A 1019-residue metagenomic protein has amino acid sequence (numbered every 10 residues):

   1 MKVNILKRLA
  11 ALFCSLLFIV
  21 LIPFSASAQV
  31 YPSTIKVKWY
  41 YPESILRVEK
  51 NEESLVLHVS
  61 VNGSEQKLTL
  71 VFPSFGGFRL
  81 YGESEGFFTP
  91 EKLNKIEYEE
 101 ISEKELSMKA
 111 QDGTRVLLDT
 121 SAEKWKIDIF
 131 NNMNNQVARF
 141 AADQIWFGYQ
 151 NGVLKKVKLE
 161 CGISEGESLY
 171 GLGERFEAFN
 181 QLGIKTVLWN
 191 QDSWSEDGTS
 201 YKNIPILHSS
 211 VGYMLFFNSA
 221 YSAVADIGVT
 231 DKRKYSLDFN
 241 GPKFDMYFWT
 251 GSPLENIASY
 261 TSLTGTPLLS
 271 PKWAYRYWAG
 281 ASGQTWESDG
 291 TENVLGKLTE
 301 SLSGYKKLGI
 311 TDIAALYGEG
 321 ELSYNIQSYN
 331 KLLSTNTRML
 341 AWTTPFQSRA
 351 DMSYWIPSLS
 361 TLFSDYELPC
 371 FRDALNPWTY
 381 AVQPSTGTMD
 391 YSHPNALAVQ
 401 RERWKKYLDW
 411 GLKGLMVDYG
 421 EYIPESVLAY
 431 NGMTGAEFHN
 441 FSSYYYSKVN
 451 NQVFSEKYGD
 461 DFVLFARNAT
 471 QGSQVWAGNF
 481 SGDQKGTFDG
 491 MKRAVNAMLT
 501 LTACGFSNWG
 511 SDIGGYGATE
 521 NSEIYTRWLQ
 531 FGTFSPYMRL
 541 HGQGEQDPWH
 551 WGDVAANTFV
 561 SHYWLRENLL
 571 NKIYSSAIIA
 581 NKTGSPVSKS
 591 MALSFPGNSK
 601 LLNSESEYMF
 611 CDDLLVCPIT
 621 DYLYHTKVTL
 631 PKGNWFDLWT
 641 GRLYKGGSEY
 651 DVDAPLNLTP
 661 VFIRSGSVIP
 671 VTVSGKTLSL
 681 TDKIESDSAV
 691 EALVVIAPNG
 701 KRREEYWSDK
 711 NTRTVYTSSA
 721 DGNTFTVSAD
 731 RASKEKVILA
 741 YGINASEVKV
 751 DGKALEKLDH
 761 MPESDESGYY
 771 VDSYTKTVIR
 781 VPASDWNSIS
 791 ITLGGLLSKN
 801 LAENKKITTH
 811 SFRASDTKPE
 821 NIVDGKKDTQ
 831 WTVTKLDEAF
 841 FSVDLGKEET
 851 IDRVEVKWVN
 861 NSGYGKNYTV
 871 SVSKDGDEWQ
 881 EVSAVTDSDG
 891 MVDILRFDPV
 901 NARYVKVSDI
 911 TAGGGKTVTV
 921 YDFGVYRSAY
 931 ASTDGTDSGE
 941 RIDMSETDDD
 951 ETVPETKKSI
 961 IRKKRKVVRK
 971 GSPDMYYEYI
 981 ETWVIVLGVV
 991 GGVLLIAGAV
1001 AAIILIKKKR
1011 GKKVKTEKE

Functional and structural regions predicted by a protein language model:
V20-P32, I1006: Sec-dependent signal peptide cleavage junction
V30-L57, N62-K109, F147-Q150: A low-complexity, Ser/Thr/Gly/Pro-enriched, surface-exposed linker/loop concept that marks segments flanking
S60-G63, V71-F72, I101-A274, G280-T291 (+5 more regions): Catalytic and substrate-binding clefts that recognize carbohydrates or anionic sugar/phosphate headgroups
I310-F559, S594-P596, C611: Aromatic- and carboxylate-enriched substrate-binding clefts and catalytic-loop regions of carbohydrate-active enzymes
Q452-V453, D460-F462, Q471-S481, A497 (+2 more regions): Catalytic core of carbohydrate-active enzymes
T681-P698, S798-D824: Predominantly extracellular/luminal regions of secreted and cell-surface proteins, especially disulfide-bonded
L797-K799, D824-S883, D887-D943, M975-I980: Aromatic, loop-rich ligand-recognition surfaces of beta-strand-rich domains
I996-E1019: C-terminal membrane-anchoring or membrane-association module
